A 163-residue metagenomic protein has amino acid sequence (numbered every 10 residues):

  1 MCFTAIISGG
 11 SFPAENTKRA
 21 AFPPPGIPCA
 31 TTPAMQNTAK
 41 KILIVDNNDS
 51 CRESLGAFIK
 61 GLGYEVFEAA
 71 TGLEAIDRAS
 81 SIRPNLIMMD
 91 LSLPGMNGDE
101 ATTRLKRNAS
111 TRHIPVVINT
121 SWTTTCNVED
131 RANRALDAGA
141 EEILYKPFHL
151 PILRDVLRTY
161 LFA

Functional and structural regions predicted by a protein language model:
C2-K41, P151-A163: Non-catalytic signal-transmission and effector/linker regions of two-component phosphorelay proteins
D49-F67, Y160: Two-component/phosphorelay signaling modules centered on CheY-like receiver
E68, L93-M96: Residue-level signal for the "D+5" position in two-component response regulator receiver
T71-E74, N97-T103: Acidic catalytic/metal-coordinating carboxylates
I82-M88, L93: Active-site beta3 strand of CheY-like receiver
P94, T103, R112, T124: The feature encodes the CheY-like receiver
E100, T123-L144, D155: Alpha4 helix (beta4-alpha4-beta5 surface) of REC/receiver domains from two-component response regulators
N119-T120: Hydrophobic/aromatic residues positioned on beta-strands within the core alpha/beta folds
